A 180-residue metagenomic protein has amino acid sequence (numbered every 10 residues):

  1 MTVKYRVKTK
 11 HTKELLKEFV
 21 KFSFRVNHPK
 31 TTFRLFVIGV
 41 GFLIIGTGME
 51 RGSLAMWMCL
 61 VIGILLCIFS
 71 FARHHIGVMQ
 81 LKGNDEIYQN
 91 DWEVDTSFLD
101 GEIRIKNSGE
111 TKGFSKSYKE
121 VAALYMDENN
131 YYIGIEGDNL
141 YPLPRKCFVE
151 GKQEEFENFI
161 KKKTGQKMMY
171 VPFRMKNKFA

Functional and structural regions predicted by a protein language model:
M1-G41: N-terminal membrane-targeting/pre-transmembrane regions
Y5, K112-K116, N139-Y141: Short beta-strand segments
R25-Y88: Alpha-helical transmembrane spans
S70-S115: Conserved beta-hairpin
S97-D100, Y125-M126, I135: Generic beta-strand structural signal
I103-R104, F114-Y131: Phosphoinositide-dependent membrane-docking surfaces
N130-A180: A membrane-cytosol interface segment of integral membrane proteins
